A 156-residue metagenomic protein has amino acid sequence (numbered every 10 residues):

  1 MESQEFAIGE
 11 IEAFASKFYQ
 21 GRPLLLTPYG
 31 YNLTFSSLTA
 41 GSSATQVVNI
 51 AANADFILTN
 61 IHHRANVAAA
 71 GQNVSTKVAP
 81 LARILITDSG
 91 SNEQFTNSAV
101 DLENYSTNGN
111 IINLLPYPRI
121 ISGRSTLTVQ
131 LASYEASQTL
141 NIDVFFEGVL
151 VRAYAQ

Functional and structural regions predicted by a protein language model:
M1-Q156: Beta-strand-centric surfaces of beta-sandwich/beta-rich domains
